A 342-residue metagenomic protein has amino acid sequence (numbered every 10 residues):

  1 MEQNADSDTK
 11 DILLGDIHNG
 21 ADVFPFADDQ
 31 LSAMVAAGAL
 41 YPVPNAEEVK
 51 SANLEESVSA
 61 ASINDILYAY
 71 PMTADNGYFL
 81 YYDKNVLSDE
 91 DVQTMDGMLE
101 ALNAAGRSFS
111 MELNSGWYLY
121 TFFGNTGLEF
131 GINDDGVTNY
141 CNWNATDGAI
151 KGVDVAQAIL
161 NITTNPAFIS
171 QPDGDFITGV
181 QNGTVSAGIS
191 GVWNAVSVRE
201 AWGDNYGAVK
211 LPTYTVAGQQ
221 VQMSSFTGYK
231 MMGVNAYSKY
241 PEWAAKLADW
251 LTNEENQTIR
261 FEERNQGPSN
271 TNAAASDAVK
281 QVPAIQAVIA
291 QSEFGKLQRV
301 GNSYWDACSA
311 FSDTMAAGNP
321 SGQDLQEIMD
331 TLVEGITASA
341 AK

Functional and structural regions predicted by a protein language model:
M1-S32, A46, A52, T178: Early extracytoplasmic/lumenal segment of secretory-pathway proteins
T9-G20, A37, V86, E100-A105 (+4 more regions): Short helices/loops that flank or line small-molecule/ion binding pockets
L14-G15, N19-D22, K50-Y82, R107-M111 (+2 more regions): A structural signal for short loop-to-beta-strand junctions that line the ligand-binding cleft of periplasmic/secreted
F26-Y78, E90, D96, A208-L211: Hinge/lid segment of periplasmic solute-binding proteins
Y68-M72, Y78, L99-N144, V185: Extracytoplasmic/periplasmic solute-binding protein
T138-Q171: Glycine-centered hinge/linker elements that transmit conformational signals in sensory and ligand-binding systems
E200-E263: Extracytoplasmic/periplasmic substrate-recognition and gating elements
F226, E263-S269, A273-A274, P283-A341: C-terminal capping/gating helix-and-loop segments adjacent to ligand/active sites or protein-protein/ligand interfaces
